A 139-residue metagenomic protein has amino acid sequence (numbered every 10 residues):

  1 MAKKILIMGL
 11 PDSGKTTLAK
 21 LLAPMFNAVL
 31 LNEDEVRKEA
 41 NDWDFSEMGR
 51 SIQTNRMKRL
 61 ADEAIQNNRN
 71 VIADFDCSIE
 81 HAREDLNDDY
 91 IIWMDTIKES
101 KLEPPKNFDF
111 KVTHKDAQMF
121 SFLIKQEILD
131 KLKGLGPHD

Functional and structural regions predicted by a protein language model:
A2-L6, V29, N70-I72: Residue-level preference for the first positions of well-ordered beta-strands
I5, T17, L21, M25 (+2 more regions): NTP-dependent small-molecule kinase module
L10-P11: The conserved Walker
G14: Conserved glycine(s) of the Walker
A19-L60: Conserved substrate/cofactor phosphate-moiety recognition/catalytic segment in nucleotide-dependent phosphotransferases
N32, W93, K111-H114: Structural signal for conserved beta-strand scaffold positions within catalytic alpha/beta enzyme cores
E35, D76-S78, D116: Short beta->alpha linker loops
M48-E99: Glycine-rich phosphate-binding loop used to anchor ATP phosphates in small-molecule kinases, encompassing both
